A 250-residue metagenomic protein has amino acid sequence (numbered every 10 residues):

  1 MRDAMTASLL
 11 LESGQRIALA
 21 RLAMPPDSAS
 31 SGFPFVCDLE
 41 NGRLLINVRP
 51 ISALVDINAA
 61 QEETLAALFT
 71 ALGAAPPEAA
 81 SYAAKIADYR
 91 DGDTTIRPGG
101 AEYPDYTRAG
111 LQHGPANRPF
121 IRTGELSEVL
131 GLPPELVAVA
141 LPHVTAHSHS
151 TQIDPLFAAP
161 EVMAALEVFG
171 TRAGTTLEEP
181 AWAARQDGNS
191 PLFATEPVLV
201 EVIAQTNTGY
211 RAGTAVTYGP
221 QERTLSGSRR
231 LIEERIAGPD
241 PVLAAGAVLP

Functional and structural regions predicted by a protein language model:
M1-P250: Compositionally biased linear targeting/interaction segments
